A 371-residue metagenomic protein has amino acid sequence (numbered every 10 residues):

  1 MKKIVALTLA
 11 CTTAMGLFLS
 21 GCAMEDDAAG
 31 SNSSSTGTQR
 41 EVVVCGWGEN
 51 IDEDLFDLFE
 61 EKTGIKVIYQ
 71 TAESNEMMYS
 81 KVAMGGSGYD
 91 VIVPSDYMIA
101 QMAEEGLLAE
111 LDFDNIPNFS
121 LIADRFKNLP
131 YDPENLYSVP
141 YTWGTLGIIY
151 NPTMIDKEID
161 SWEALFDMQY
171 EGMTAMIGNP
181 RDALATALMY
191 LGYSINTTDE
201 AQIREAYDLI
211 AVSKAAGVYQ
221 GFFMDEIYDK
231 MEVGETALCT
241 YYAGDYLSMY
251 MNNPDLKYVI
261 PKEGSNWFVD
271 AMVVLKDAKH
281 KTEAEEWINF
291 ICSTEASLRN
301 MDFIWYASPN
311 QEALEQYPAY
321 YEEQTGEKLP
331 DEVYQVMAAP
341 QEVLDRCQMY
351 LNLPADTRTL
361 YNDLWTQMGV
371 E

Functional and structural regions predicted by a protein language model:
M1-V42, E371: Short, low-complexity disordered leader/linker segments with a strong preference for bacterial N-terminal type II
A23, G30, S35-Q101: Early extracytoplasmic/lumenal segment of secretory-pathway proteins
C45-G48, D52, G88-Y89, V93-E235: Extracytoplasmic ligand-binding site segments that recognize negatively charged/polar headgroups
I99-Q101, E232, L238-D255: A ligand-binding cleft/hinge motif common to bilobed small-molecule-binding domains
G147-M154, L188-G192, F268-K281, I288-I291 (+1 more regions): A bilobed periplasmic-binding-protein/Venus flytrap-type ligand-binding module shared by bacterial periplasmic
R204-S213, N252-K276: Periplasmic-binding protein-like
L275-V343: Mature extracytoplasmic/periplasmic domains
M337-E371: Conserved C-terminal helix/tail region of periplasmic/extracytoplasmic solute-binding proteins
